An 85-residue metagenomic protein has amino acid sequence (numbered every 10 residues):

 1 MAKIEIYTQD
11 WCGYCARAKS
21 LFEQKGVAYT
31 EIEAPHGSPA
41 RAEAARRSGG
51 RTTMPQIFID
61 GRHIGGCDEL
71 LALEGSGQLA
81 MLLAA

Functional and structural regions predicted by a protein language model:
M1-A28: Local sequence-structure signature of Cys/Sec-based thiol-disulfide redox active-site neighborhoods
M1-T8, A45-S48, D68, L83-A85: C-terminal alpha-helical interaction module
A16, P39, G65: Residues that form or flank phosphate/diphosphate-binding pockets in enzymes that use nucleotide phosphates
K25-A28, R46, A72: Non-catalytic interaction surface on structured domains
A34-T52, Q78-L83: Thioredoxin-like thiol-disulfide oxidoreductase module
G49-F58, D68: Structural micro-motif
I59-A84: Non-catalytic, surface beta->alpha helical segment in thiol-disulfide oxidoreductase systems
